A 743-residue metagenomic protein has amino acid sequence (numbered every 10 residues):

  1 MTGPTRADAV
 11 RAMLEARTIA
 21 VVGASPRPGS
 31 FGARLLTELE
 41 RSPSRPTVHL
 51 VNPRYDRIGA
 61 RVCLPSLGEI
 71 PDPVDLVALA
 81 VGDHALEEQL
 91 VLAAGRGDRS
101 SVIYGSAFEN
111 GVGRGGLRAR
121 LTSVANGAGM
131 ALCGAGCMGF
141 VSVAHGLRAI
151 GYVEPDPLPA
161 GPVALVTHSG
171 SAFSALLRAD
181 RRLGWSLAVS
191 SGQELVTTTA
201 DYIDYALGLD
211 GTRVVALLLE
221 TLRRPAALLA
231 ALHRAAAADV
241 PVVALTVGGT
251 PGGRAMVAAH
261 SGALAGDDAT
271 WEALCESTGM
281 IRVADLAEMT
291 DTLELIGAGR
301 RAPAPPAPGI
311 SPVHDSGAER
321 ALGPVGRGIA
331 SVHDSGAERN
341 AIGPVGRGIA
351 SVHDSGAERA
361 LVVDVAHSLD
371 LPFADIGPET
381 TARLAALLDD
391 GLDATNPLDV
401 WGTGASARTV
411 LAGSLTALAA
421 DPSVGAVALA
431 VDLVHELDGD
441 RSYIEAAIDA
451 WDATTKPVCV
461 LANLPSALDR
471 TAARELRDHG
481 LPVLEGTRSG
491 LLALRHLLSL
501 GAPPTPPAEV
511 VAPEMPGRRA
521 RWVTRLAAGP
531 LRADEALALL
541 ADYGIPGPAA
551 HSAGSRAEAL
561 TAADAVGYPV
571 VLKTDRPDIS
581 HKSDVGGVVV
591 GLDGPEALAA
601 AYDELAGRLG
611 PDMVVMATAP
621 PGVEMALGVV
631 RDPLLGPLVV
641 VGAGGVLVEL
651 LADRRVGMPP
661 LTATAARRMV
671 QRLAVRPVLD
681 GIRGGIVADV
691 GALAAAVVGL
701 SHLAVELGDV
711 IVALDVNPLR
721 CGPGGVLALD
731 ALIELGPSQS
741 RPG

Functional and structural regions predicted by a protein language model:
M1-S316, A321, G328-A330, G336-G743: Catalytic-core regions of core metabolic enzymes, especially those transforming organic acids/acyl-group intermediates
